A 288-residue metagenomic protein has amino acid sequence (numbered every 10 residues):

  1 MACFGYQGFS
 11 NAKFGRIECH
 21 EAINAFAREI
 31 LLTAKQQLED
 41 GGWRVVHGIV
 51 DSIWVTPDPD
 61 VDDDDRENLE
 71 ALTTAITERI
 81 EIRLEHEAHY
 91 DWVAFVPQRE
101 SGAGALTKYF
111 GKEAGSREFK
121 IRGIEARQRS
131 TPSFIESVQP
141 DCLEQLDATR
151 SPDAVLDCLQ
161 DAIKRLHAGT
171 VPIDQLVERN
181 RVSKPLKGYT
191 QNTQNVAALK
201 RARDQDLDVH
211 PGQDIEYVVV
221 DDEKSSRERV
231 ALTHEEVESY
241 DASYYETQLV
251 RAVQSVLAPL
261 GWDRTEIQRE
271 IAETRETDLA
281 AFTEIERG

Functional and structural regions predicted by a protein language model:
M1-F14: Active-site cores of enzymes that catalyze phosphoryl transfer or operate on phosphate-rich substrates
R16-E18, A22-V50, V55-G288: DNA-dependent DNA polymerase catalytic subunits
